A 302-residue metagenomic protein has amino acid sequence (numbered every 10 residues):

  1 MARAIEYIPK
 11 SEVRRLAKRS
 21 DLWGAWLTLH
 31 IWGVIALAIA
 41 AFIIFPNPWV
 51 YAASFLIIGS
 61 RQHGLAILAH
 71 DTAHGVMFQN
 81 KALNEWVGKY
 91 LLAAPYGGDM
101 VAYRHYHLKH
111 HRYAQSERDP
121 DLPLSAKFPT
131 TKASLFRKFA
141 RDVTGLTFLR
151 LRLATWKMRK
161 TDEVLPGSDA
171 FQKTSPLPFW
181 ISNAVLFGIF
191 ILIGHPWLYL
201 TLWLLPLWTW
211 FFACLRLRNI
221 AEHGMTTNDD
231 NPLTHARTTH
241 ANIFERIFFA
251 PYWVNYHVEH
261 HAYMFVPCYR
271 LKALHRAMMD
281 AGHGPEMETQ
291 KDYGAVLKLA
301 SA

Functional and structural regions predicted by a protein language model:
M1-G59, L68, A93-T201, C268-A302: Non-catalytic, topology-defining segments of multipass membrane proteins
A38, A73, M77-F78, D230 (+1 more regions): Active-site-flanking alpha-helical
G59-A69, D99-V101, D142-R152, W203-P232: Transmembrane alpha-helical segments that form the membrane-embedded catalytic/substrate-channel core of multi-pass
L65-H74, Y103-Q115, L217-M225, A250-V266: Histidine-centered catalytic micro-motifs
G75-K89: Membrane-interface motifs of alpha-helical transmembrane segments
D162-T226, N231-P232, T239-Y256: C-terminal membrane-associated helical module and adjoining short loops/tails
